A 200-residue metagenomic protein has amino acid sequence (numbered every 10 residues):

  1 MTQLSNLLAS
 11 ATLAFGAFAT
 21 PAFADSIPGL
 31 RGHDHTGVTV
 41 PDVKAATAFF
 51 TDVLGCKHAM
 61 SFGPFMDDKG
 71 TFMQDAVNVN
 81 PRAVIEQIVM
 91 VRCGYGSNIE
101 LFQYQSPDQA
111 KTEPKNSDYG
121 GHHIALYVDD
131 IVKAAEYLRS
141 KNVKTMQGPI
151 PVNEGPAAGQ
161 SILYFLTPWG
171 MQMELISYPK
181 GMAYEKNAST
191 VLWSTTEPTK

Functional and structural regions predicted by a protein language model:
M1-A11: Bacterial N-terminal signal peptides that target proteins for export
L4, F23-G29, M60-S61, I99 (+2 more regions): Vicinal oxygen chelate
A9-A19: Bacterial N-terminal signal peptides
D25-S26, K111-E113: Short beta-strand/turn micro-motifs at beta-sheet edges
P28, T39-G96, K133, S140 (+3 more regions): Core segments of cupin and vicinal oxygen chelate
H33-P41, Q87-L101, T112-L138, S161-L166 (+1 more regions): Vicinal oxygen chelate
D68-M73, D108-T112, A183: A short, acidic/glycine-rich surface segment
